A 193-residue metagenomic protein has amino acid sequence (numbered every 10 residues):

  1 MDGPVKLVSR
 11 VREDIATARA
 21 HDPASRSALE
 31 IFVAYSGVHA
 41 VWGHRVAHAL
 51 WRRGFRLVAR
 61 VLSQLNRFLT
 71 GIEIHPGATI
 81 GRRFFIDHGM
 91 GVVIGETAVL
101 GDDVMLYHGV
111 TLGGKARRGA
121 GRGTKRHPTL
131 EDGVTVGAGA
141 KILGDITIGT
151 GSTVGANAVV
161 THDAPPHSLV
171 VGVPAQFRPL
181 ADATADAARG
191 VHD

Functional and structural regions predicted by a protein language model:
M1-T70, A183-D193: Terminal amphipathic alpha-helical/low-complexity segments used for targeting or macromolecular assembly
L29, V33, Q64-L65, A98 (+2 more regions): Residue-level signal for alpha-helical context at structural boundaries
V46, A120-G121: Short glycine-enriched, charge-decorated loop/helix-capping segments at active-site entrances that position
T70, H75-P76, G81-R82, D87-E96 (+12 more regions): Left-handed beta-helix
